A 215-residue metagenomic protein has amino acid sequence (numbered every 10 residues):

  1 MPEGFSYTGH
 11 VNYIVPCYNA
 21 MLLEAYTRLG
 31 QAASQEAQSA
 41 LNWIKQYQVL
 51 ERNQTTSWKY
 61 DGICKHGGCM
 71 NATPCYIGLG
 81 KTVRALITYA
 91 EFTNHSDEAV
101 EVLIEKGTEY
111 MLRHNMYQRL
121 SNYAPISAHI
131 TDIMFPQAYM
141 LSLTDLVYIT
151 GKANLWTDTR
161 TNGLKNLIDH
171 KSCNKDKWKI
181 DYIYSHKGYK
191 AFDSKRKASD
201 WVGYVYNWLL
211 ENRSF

Functional and structural regions predicted by a protein language model:
M1-E3, E36-T56, V102-L120, T157-K179: Long, well-ordered core segments of solenoidal/helical folds
M1-L23: Asp-box/WD-like beta-propeller blade repeats and closely related beta-sheet repeat scaffolds
N19, S34, L79, E101-I104 (+3 more regions): Residue-level detector of extended alpha-helical repeat arrays and alpha-solenoid scaffolds
L23-Y26, L86, V147-T150, G203 (+1 more regions): Hydrophobic core/packing positions within alpha-helical solenoid repeats
T27-L41, A90-E105, T150-K165, E211-F215: Structural helix-adjacent loops and short alpha-helical linkers that scaffold large soluble proteins
Q54-P136: Aromatic-anchored, glycine/proline-accented short structural segments that stabilize local strand-turns or short
M134-W156: Loop/turn-rich, solvent-exposed surfaces of beta-rich toroidal or solenoidal domains
R160-F215: CBM-like carbohydrate-recognition segments
